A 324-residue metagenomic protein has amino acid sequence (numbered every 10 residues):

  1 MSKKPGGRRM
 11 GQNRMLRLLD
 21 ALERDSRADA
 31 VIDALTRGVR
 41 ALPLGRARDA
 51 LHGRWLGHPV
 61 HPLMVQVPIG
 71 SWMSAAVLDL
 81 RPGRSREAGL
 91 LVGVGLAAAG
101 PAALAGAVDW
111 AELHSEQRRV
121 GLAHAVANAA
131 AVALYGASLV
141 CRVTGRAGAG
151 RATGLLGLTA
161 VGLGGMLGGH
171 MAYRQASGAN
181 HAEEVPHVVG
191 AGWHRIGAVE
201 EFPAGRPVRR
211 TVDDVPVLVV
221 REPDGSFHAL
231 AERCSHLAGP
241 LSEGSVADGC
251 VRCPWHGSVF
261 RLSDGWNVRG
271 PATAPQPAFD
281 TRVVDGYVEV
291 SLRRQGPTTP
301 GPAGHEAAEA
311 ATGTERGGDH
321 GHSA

Functional and structural regions predicted by a protein language model:
M1-A324: Short amphipathic, positively biased membrane-proximal segments that drive organelle/inner-membrane targeting
